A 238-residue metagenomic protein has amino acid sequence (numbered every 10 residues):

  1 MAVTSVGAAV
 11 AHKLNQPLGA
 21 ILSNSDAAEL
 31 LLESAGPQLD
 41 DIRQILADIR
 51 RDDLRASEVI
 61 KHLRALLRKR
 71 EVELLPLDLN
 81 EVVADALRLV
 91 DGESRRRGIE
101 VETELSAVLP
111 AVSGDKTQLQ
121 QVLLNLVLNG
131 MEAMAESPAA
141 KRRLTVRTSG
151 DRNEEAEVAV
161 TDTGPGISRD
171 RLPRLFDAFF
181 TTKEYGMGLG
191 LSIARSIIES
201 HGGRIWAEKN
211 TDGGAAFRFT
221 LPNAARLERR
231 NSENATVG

Functional and structural regions predicted by a protein language model:
S5, A9, K13-L54, L74: Histidine phosphotransfer helical core of two-component systems
G7, G190, A194: Short alpha-helical Gxxx[C/S/T] motif in the catalytic ATP-binding
R43, E73-L87, E102, R147-G150: A conserved beta-strand-to-alpha-helix junction within the catalytic ATP-binding
A84, R95, E100-P110: Conserved catalytic submotifs in the C-terminal HATPase_c
A139-V158: Short beta-strand-loop-beta element adjacent to the nucleotide/active-site pocket used for signaling
I167-F179: Short conserved segment of the HATPase_c
I198-E199: Detector for a conserved hydrophobic position within an alpha-helical segment of the HATPase_c
